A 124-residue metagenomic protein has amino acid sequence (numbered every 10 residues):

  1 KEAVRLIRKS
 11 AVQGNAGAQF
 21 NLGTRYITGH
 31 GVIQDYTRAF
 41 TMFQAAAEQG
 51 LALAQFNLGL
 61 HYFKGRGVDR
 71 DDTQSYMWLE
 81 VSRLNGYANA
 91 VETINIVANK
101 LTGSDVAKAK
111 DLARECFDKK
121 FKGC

Functional and structural regions predicted by a protein language model:
A3-A11: N-terminal segments that cap or nucleate solenoid repeat domains
L6, Q19-T28, V32, M42 (+2 more regions): Hydrophobic face of amphipathic alpha-helices that form TPR/SEL1-like repeat modules and related alpha-solenoid
S10, R25, A46, H61 (+3 more regions): TPR/TPR-like alpha-solenoid repeats
V12-N15, T28-H30, D35, E48-L51 (+6 more regions): Short helix-capping/linker turns of helical repeat alpha-solenoids
G23, Q55, G59, R70-L79: Predominantly extracellular beta-rich ligand-binding scaffolds that present long acidic/polar faces for carbohydrate
A88-C124: Terminal, low-structured helical/coil segments at or just beyond the last alpha-helical repeat
